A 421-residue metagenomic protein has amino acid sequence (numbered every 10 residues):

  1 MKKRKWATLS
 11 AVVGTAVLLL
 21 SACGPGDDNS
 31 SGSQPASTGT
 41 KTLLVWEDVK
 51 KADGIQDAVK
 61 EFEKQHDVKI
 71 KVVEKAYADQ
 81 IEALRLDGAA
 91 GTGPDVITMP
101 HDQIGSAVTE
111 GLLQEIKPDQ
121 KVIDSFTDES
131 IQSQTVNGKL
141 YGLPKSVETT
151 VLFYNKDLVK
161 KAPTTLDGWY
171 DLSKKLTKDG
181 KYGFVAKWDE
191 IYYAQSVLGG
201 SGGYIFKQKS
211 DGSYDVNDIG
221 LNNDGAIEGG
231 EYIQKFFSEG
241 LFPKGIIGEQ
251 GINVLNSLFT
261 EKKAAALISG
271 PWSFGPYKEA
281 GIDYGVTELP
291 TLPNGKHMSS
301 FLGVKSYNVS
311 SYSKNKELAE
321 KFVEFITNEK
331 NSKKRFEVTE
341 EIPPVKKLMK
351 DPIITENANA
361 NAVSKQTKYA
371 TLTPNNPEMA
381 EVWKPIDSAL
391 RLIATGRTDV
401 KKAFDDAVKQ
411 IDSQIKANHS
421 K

Functional and structural regions predicted by a protein language model:
K2-L20, G24-G105, P293-G295, E317-L318 (+5 more regions): Conserved N-terminal structural module of periplasmic/extracytoplasmic solute-binding proteins
K60, K64-Q65, K69, K278-V338: Extracytoplasmic/periplasmic substrate-recognition and gating elements
E61-F126, T135, Y141, D157-K160 (+6 more regions): Extracytoplasmic "Venus flytrap"/periplasmic binding protein-like
D87, P94-D95, I123-K156, Y182-K187 (+2 more regions): A structural signal for short loop-to-beta-strand junctions that line the ligand-binding cleft of periplasmic/secreted
H101-V151, K161, L166-S173, V197 (+3 more regions): Hinge/lid segment of periplasmic solute-binding proteins
P118-F126, Y204-E228, E279, T291-S300 (+2 more regions): Short, solvent-exposed loop/beta-turn-alpha elements that line the ligand-binding surface or hinge of extracytoplasmic
S173, D215-I247: Glycine-centered hinge/linker elements that transmit conformational signals in sensory and ligand-binding systems
T287, F336-L392, K416-S420: Long, aromatic- and glycine/proline-rich binding clefts that accommodate carbohydrate-like moieties
